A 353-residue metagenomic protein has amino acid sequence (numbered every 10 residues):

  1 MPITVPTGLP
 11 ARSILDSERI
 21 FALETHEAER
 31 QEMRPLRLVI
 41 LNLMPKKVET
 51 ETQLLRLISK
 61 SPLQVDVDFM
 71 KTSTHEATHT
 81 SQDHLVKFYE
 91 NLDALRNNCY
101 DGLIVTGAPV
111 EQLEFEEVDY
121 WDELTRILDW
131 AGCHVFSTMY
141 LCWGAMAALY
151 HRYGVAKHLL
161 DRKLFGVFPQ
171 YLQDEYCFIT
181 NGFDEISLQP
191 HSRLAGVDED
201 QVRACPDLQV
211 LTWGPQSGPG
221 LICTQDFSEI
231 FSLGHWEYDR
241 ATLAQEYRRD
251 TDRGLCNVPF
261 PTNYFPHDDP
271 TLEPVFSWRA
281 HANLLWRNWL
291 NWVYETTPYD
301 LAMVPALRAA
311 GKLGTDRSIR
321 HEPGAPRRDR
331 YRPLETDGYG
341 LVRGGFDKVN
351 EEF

Functional and structural regions predicted by a protein language model:
M1-T74, D93-L95, C99, V167-F353: Amide-donor transfer/coupling interface in amidating biosynthetic enzymes
I40, Y89, V110-L113, V135 (+3 more regions): Residues at structural and domain junctions
T50-Q53, H79-S81, F115-E116: Short, glycine/acidic-enriched capping/hinge loops at junctions between secondary-structure elements
M70-T72, T78-D83: Active-site donor-binding segments of glycosyltransferases and PAPS-dependent sulfotransferases
T80-C99: Glycine-rich, highly charged phosphate/nucleotide-binding loops
V105-D174: Cysteine-nucleophile active-site neighborhood
